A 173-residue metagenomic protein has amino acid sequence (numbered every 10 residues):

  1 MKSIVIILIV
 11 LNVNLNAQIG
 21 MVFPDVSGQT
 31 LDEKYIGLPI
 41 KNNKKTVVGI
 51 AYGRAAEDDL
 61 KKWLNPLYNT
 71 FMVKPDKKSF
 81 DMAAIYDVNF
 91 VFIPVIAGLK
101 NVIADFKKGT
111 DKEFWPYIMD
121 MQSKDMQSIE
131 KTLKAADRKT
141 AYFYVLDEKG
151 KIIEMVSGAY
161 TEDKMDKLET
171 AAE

Functional and structural regions predicted by a protein language model:
S3-V13: Sec-dependent N-terminal signal peptides
A17-L38: N-terminal "domain-start" segment that seeds a small globular fold
M21-F23, N42-K45, I85-D87, R138: Extracytoplasmic
P39-L64: Short active-site neighborhood of thiol/selenol oxidoreductases, capturing the structured segment around
R54-A56, I96-K100, I152, A159: Solvent-exposed loop/turn segments at secondary-structure junctions within structured extracellular/periplasmic domains
K61-F90: Conserved helix-turn-beta segment immediately C-terminal to the redox Cys motif in thioredoxin-like folds
N89-D137: Short, internal strand/loop/helix patches that form the active-site neighborhood or redox-interaction surface
D125-D163, K167: Thiol/disulfide oxidoreductase modules built on the thioredoxin-like
